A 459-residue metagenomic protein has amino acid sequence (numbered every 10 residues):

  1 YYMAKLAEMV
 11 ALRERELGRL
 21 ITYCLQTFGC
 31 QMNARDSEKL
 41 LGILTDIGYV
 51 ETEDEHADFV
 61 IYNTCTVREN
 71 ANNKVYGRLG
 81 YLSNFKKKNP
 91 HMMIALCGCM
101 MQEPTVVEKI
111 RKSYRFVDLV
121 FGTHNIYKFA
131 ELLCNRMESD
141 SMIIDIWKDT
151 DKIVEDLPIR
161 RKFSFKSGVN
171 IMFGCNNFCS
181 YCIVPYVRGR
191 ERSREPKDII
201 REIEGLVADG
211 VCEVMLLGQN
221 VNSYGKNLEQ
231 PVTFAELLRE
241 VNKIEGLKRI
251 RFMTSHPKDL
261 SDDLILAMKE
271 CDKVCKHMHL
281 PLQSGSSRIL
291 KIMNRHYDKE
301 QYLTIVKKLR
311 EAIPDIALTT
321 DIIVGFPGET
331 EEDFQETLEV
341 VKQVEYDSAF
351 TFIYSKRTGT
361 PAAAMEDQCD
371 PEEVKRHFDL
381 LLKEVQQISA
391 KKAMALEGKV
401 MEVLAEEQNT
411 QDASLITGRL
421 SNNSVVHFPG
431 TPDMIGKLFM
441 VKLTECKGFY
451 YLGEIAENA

Functional and structural regions predicted by a protein language model:
Y1-Y224, D263, M278, E300-E311 (+5 more regions): Proteins enriched for Cys/Gly/acidic motifs involved in redox and nucleic-acid/cofactor modification
C30, G225-G246, M293-H296, Y354-Q387: Radical SAM enzyme [4Fe-4S]-AdoMet core and its adjacent flexible, acidic and glycine-rich loops/tails across
L44, I110-R111, V241, M268 (+2 more regions): Hydrophobic C-terminal alpha-helix "anchor/cap" residues
M93-L96, T105, A208-E331: Conserved SAM/AdoMet-binding glycine-rich loop
K162-F165, C175-N177, V274, S284 (+5 more regions): Short flexible coil/turn linkers enriched for glycine and charged/polar residues that connect secondary-structure
C179, I199, L216, F252 (+7 more regions): Conserved, mostly hydrophobic/aromatic
E329, E345-Y346: Contiguous mid-protein beta-loop-alpha structural module that forms a pocket-lining wall or clamp of enzyme active
A364-A459: Terminal RNA-binding accessory module
